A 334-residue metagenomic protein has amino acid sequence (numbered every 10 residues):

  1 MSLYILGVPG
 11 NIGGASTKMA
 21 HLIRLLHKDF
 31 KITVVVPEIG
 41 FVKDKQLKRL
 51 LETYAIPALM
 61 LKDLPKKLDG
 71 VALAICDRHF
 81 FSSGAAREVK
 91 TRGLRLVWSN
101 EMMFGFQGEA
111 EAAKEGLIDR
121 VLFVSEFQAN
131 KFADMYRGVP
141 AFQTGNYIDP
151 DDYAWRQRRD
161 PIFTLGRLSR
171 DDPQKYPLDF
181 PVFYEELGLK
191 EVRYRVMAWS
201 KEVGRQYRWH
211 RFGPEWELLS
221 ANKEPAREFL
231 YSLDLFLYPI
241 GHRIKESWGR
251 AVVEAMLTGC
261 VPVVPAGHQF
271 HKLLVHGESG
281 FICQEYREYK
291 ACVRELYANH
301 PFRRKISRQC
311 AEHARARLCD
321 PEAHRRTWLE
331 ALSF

Functional and structural regions predicted by a protein language model:
Y4-L6, R24, T33-V36, F41-D119 (+2 more regions): Extended catalytic core of nucleotide-activated donor transferases of GT-like folds
L6-A20, P173-K175: A short, glycine/small-residue-rich beta-strand->loop->alpha-helix junction that serves as a flexible
G13, K175, Y238-V253, P265-K272: Nucleotide-sugar-dependent
G14, Q284-R287, A298-F334: A charged, aromatic-enriched C-terminal amphipathic alpha-helix characteristic of glycosyltransferases across folds
L117-A154: Donor nucleotide-sugar binding/catalytic pocket of nucleotide-sugar-dependent glycosyltransferases
D149-E224: Conserved catalytic-core segment of nucleotide-activated headgroup transferases in glycan assembly
Y231-L233, A251-V261, P265-A266, H276: Conserved donor-binding/catalytic loop of nucleotide-activated donor transferases
H271-R294: Change "using UDP/GDP/dTDP sugars" to "using nucleotide sugars
